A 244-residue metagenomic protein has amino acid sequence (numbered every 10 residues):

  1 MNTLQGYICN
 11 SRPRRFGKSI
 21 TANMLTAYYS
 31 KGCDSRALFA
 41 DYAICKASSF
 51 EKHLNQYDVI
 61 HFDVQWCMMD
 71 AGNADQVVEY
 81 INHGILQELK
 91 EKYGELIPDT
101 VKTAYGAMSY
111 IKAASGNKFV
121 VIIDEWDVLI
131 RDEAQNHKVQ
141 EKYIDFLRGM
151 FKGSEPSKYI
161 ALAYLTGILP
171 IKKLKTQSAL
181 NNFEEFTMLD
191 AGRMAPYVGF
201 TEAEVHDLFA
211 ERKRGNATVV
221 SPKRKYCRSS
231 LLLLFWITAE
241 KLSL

Functional and structural regions predicted by a protein language model:
M1-L244: Phosphate-binding site recognition
